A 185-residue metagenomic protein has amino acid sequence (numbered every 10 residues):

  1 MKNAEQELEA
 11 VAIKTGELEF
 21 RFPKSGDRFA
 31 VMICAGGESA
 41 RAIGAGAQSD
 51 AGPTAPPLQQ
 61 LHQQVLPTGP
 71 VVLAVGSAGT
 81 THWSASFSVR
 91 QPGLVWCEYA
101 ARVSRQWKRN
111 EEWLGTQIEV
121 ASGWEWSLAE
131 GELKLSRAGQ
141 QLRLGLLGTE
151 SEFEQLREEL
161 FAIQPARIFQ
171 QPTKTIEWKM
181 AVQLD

Functional and structural regions predicted by a protein language model:
M1-A47, R137, V182: Beta-strand-rich N-terminal accessory domains
E5-E7, K14-T15, P23-G26, L61-P70 (+2 more regions): Short, ordered beta-strand-loop transition motifs
E17, A78-H82, G139: Glycine-centered tight beta-turn/hairpin loop motif at sheet-sheet or coil-to-beta transitions
K24-R28, G46-A51, S88-P92, L147-S151: A short, sequence-level motif marking secondary-structure junctions
Q48-Q106: Extended, loop-rich substrate-binding clefts of extracytoplasmic carbohydrate-active enzymes
V89-G93, I176-V182: Extended amphipathic alpha-helical repeat scaffolds
P92-L128: Acidic (Asp/Glu-rich), glycine- and aromatic
G123-K179: Trp/Gly-enriched beta-strand surface patches
